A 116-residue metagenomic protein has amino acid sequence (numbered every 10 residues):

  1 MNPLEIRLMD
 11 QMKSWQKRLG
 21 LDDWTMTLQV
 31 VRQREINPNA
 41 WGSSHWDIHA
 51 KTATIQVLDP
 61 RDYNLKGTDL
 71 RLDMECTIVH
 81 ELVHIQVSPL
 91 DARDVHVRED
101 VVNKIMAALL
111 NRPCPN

Functional and structural regions predicted by a protein language model:
M1-L4, R98: Residue-level preference for long, well-ordered alpha-helices that form the structural scaffold of enzyme catalytic
P3-R7, L70, M74, I78: Short amphipathic alpha-helical segments
P3-T25: Zn2+-dependent metallopeptidase catalytic core
M26-Q33: Long, charged, glycine-rich C-terminal linkers/tails
Q33-D73, I85-P89, R93-R98: Active-site scaffold of zinc-dependent metalloenzymes
I78-Q86: Active-site His/Glu-centered metal-binding helix of metallohydrolases
L90-N116: Post-HExxH zinc-binding segment in Zn-dependent metallohydrolases
